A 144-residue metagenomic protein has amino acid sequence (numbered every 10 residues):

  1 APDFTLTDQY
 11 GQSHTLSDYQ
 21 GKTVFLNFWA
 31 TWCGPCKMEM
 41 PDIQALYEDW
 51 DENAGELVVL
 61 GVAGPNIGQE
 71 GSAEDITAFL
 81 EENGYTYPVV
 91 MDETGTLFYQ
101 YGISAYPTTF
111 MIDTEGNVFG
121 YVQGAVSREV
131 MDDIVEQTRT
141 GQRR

Functional and structural regions predicted by a protein language model:
A1-D3, G71-A78: N-proximal helix/coil linker or "cap" segments that precede and/or mark the start of modular domains
D3-V24, Y47-D51: A short beta-strand-turn-helix
F4, Y19, F28-W29, F79 (+2 more regions): Conserved hydrophobic/aromatic "anchor" residues that stabilize well-ordered secondary structure elements
K22-T23, M38-A63, E81, R128-E129 (+2 more regions): Conserved helix-turn-beta segment immediately C-terminal to the redox Cys motif in thioredoxin-like folds
K22-V24, W29-W32, A105: Short pre-active-site segment immediately N-terminal to redox-active cysteine/selenocysteine motifs in thiol-based
A54-G71, Y85-T94: Thiol-based oxidoreductase modules, predominantly thioredoxin-like and allied folds used for disulfide exchange
E74-E115: Short, internal strand/loop/helix patches that form the active-site neighborhood or redox-interaction surface
A105, M111-R144: Thiol-/selenol-based redox modules, centered on thioredoxin-like and closely related oxidoreductase domains
